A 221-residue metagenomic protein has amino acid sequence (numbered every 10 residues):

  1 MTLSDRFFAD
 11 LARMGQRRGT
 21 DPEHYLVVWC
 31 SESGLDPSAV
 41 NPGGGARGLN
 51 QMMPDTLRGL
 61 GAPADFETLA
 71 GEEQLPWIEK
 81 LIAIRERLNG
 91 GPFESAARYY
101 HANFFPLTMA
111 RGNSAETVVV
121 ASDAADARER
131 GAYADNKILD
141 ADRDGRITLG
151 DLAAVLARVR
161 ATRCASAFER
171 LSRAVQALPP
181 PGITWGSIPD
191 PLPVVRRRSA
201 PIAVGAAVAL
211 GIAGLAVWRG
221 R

Functional and structural regions predicted by a protein language model:
M1-I138: Catalytic glycan-binding domains that act on GlcNAc-containing polysaccharides
E67-T68, D126-R163: Acidic, glycine-anchored loop motifs typical of Ca2+
L81, V155-V159, A174: Residues that form generic nucleotide/phosphate-binding pockets
T162-P181: Charged phosphate-binding loop/patch that engages nucleotide di/tri-phosphates or the phosphate backbone of nucleic
A177-R196: C-terminal low-complexity, Ser/Thr- and acidic/Pro-rich disordered "stalk" regions positioned immediately N-terminal
V195-R221: Single-pass alpha-helical membrane anchors
